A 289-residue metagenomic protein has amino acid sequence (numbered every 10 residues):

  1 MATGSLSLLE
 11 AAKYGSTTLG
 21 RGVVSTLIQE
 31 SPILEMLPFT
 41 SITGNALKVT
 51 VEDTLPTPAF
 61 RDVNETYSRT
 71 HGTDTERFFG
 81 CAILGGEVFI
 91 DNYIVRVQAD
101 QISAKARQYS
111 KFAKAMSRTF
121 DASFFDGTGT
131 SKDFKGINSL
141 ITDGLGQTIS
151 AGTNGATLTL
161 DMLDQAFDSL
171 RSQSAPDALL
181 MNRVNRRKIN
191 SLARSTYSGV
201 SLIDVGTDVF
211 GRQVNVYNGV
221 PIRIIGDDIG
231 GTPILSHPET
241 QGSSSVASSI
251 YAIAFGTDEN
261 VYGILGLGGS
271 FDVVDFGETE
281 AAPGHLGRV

Functional and structural regions predicted by a protein language model:
A2-G15, L19-E52, A99, K132-D168 (+2 more regions): Sequence/fold signature of self-assembling virion shell proteins
I28-L84: An N-terminal, globular interaction/scaffold subdomain
N64-A106, S110: Long, hydrophobic/aromatic-enriched structural stretches that serve as scaffold segments
D91, T119, N182: Residue-level signal for threonine
A113-D121: Sec-exported extracytoplasmic/periplasmic mature domains
D121-I137: Short, glycine/acidic-rich hinge or "gate" loops at secondary-structure transitions that mediate conformational
